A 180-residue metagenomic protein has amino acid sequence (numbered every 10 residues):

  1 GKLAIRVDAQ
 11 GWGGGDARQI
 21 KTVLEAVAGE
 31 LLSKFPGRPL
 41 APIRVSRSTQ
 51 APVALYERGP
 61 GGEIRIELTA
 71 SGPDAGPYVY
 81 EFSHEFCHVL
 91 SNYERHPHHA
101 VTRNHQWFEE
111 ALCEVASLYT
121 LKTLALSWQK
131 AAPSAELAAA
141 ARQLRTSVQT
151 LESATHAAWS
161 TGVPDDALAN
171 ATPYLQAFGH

Functional and structural regions predicted by a protein language model:
K2-P73: Auxiliary, metal-adjacent structural segments of Zn-dependent hydrolase domains
G13, A17-I20, L24, P133 (+3 more regions): Intrinsic-disorder-associated interaction segments
I20, L24, V79, H105 (+1 more regions): Hydrophobic (often cysteine-bearing) scaffold residues that line and stabilize catalytic clefts of nucleotide/cofactor
G29-P36, S91, R95, S117-L126: Sec-exported extracytoplasmic/periplasmic mature domains
R65-F82, H96-H105: Short pre-active-site segment immediately N-terminal to the catalytic Zn-binding motif
V79-P97, E110, E114, L118: Active-site recognition of the HExxH zinc-binding catalytic motif
R103-T155: Post-HExxH zinc-binding segment in Zn-dependent metallohydrolases
A154-H180: Pan-zinc metallopeptidase signature
